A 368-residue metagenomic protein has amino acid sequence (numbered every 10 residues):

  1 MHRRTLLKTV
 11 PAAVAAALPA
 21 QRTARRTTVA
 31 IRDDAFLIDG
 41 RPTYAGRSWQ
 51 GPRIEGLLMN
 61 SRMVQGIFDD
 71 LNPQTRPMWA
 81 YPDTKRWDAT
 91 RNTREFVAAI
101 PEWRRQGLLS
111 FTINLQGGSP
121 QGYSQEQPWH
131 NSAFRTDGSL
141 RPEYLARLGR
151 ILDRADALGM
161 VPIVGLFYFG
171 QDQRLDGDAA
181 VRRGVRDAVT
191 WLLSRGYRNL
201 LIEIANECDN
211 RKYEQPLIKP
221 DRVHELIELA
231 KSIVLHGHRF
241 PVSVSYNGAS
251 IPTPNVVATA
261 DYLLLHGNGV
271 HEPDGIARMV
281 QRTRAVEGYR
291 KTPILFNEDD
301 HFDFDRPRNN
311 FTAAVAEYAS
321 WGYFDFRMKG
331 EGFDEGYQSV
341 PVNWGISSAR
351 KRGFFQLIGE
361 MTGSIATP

Functional and structural regions predicted by a protein language model:
T5-R22: N-terminal export signals
T23-I31, R198: Short linear motifs in intrinsically disordered
T27, D34-T90, R94, K291-F296 (+2 more regions): Extended substrate-binding grooves/exosites of carbohydrate-active enzymes
I31-D33, A146: Short loop/turn microsegments at loop-to-beta-strand junctions
P42-T43, S48-A260, H266: Active-site mouth of glycoside hydrolases
L200-L201, N206-R350: Extracellular glycoside hydrolase catalytic/binding regions
